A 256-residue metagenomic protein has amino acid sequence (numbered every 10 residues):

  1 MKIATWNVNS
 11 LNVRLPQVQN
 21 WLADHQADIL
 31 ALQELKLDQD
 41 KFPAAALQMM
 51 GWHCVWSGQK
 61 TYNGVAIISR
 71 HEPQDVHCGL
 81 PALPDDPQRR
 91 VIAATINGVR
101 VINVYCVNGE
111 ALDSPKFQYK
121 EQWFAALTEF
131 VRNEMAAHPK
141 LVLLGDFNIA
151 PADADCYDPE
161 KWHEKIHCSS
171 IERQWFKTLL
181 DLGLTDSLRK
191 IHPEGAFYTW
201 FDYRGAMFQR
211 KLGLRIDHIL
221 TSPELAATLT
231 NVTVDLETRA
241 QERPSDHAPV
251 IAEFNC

Functional and structural regions predicted by a protein language model:
M1-S10, G98-D113, L144, H247: Active-site-proximal beta-strand elements of phosphoester/diester hydrolases
M1-W56, K60-V65, P151: N-terminal, active-site-proximal structural segment of metallo-dependent hydrolase catalytic domains
W6-N7, L22-D40, V101, V131-D153 (+4 more regions): Active-site beta-strand/loop signature of hydrolases that rely on acidic residues for catalysis
L35-D38, F42-A111: Structured beta-strand-rich core segments of catalytic domains in phosphoester-bond hydrolases
A46, M50-G51, W123-I216: Metal-dependent phosphoesterases centered on the DNase I-like endonuclease/exonuclease/phosphatase
T61-V76, G195, M207-T228, F254: Conserved beta strand-loop-helix elements of the APE1-like EEP
P81-A82, V107-F124, E160-E164: Surface-exposed cleft-lining segments at the edges of enzyme active sites
T233-C256: Surface polyanion/phosphate-binding segment centered on an Asp-His-Pro turn
